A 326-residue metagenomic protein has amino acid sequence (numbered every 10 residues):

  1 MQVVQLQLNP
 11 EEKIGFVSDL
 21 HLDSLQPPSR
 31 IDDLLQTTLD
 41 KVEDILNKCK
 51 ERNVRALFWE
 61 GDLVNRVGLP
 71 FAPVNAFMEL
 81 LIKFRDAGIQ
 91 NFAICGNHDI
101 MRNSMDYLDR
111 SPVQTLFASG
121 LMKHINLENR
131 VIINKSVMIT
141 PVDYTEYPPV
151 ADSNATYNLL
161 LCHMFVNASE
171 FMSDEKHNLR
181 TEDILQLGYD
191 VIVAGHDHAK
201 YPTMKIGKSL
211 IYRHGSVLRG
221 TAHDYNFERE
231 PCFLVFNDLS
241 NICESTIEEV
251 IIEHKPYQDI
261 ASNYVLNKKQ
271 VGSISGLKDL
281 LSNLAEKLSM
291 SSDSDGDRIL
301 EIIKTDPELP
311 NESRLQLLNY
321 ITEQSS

Functional and structural regions predicted by a protein language model:
M1-N75, D152-N154: N-terminal active-site segment of His-dependent metallophosphoesterases
F16-S18, A56-D62, Q90-N97, H124-E128 (+3 more regions): Active-site neighborhood of phospho(di)ester-bond hydrolases with catalytic His/Asp-centered motifs
H21-L25, N65-G68, A93-M105, V131-I132 (+4 more regions): Active-site environment of divalent metal-dependent phosphoester hydrolases
Q26-P28, G61-L81, I100-S119, T203-G207: Metal-dependent catalytic neighborhoods of phosphoester/phosphodiester hydrolases
F77, C95-D183: Conserved catalytic scaffold of divalent metal-dependent phosphoesterases
I132, Y212-N283: Binuclear metal-dependent phosphoesterase catalytic core
S173-S240: Conserved beta-sheet core of the metallophosphoesterase superfamily
K255-S326: Non-catalytic terminal accessory segments
